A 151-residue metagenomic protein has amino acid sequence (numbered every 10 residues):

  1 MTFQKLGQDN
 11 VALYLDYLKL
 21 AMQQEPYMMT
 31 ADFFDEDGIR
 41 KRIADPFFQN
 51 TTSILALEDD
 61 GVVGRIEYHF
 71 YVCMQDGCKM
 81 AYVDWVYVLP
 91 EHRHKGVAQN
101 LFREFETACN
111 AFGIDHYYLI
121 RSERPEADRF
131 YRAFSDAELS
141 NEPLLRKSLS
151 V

Functional and structural regions predicted by a protein language model:
M1-D16: A short beta-loop-alpha structural element at the N-terminal edge of CoA-dependent acyl/N-acetyltransferase catalytic
M22-R42: Conserved GNAT-fold acetyl-CoA-binding loop/helix
S53-L55, G61-F70, Y82, Y87: Conserved beta-strand in the GNAT
Y71-V83, R93, A137-N141: A conserved beta-turn-beta hairpin within the catalytic core of GNAT-like acetyltransferases that forms part
V88, H94-T107, A133: Conserved acetyl-CoA-binding loop-helix of GNAT-fold acetyltransferases
F102, C109-S122: Conserved GNAT acetyl-CoA-binding A-motif
Y117-D128, R146: Conserved beta-strand-loop-alpha-helix junction that forms the acyl-donor binding cleft
A133-V151: Terminal substrate-recognition subdomain of acyl/acetyltransferases
